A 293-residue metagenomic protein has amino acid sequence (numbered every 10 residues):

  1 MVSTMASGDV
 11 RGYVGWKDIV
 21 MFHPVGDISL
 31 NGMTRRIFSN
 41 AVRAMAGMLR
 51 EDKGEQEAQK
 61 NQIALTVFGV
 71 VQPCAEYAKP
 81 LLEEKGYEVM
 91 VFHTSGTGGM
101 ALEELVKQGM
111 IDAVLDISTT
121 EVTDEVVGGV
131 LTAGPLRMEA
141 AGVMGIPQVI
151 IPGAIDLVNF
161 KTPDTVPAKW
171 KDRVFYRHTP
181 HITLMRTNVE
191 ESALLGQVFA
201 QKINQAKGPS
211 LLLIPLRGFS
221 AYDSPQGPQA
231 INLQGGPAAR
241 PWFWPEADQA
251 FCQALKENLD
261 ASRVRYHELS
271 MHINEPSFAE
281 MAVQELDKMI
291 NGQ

Functional and structural regions predicted by a protein language model:
M1-V143, Q148-I150, F160, L184-Q293: Metallocofactor- and cofactor-centric catalytic cores in central/energy metabolism, strongly enriched
G153: Short loop/turn segments immediately following the C-termini of beta-strands
K169-H178: Active-site gating loops and adjacent loop-to-helix segments of metal-dependent hydrolytic enzymes
